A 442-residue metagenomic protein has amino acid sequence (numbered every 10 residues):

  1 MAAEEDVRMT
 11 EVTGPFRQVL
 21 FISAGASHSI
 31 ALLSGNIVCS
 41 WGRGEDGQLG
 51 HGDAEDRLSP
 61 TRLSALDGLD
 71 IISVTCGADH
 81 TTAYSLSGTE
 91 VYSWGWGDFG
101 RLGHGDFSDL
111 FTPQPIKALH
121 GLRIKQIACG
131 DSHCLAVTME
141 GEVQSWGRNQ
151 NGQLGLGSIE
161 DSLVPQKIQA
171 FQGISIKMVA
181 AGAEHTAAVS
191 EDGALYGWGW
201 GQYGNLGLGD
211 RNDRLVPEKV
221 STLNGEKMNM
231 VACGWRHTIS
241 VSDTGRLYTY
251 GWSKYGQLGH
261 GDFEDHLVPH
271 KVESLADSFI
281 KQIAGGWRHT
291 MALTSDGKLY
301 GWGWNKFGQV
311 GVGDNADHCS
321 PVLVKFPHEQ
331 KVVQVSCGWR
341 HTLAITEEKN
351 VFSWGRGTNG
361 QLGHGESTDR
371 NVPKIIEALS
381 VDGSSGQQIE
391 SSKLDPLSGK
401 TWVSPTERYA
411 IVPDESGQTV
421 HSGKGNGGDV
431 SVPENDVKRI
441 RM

Functional and structural regions predicted by a protein language model:
A2-T10, L32, C39-R57, Y92 (+13 more regions): Short glycine/serine- and acidic-residue-enriched loop/turn motifs that recur at repeat junctions
G14-N36, E45: Beta-strand-rich domains and repeat architectures in extracellular enzymes and scaffolds, especially beta-propellers
Q18, G25-A26, D56-S59, D70 (+17 more regions): Beta-rich catalytic cores
S23, A31, T61-S64, T75 (+17 more regions): Conserved beta-strand position repeated across blades of beta-propeller domains
G25, L33, G44, G77 (+17 more regions): Structural signature of WD-repeat beta-propellers
H28-A31, S40, H80-A83, S93 (+11 more regions): Conserved core positions of repeat-based scaffolds
E90, W94, D98-G105, D109-R246 (+2 more regions): Solenoidal tandem-repeat scaffolds enriched in leucines and small polar residues
K125, K177, N229, A276 (+6 more regions): Ankyrin-repeat-protein effector appendages
